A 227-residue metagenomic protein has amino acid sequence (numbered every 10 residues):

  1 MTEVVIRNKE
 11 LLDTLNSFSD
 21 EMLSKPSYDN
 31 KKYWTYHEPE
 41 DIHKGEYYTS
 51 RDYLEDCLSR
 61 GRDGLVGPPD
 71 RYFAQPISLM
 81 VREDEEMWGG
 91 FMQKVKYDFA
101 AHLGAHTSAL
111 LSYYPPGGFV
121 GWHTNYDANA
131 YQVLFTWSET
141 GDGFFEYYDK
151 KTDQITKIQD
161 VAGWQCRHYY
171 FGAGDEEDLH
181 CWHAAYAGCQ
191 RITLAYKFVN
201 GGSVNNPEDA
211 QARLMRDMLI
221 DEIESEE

Functional and structural regions predicted by a protein language model:
M1-I42, E46: Anionic coordination/interaction segments
V4-L11, L15, P26, S78-E86 (+7 more regions): Carbohydrate-recognition beta-sandwich/jelly-roll modules in extracellular/periplasmic carbohydrate-active proteins
K9-S24, D52-S59, A101, K151-Q154 (+2 more regions): Polar/charged alpha-helical tracts
E21, D29, E40-G118, T124: Signature of the catalytic double-stranded beta-helix
P76, T136-S138, K197-V199: Short loop/turn segments at strand-loop or loop-helix junctions that form parts of catalytic or ligand-binding pockets
M92-A101, Q132-L134, I155-K157, C181-A184: Intrinsically disordered, low-complexity boundary segments flanking structured domains
G104-D175: Catalytic core of non-heme Fe(II) oxygenases with the double-stranded beta-helix
E146-E227: Catalytic core of Fe(II)/2-oxoglutarate
